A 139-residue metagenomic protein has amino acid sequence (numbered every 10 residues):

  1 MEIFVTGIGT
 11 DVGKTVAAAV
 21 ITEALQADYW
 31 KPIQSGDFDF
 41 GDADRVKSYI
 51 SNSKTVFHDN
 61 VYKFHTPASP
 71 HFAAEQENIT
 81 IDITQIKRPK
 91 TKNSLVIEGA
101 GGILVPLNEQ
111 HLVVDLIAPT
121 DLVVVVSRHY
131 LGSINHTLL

Functional and structural regions predicted by a protein language model:
E2, D11, V20-T22, G102-L139: Conserved catalytic-core segment of NTP-binding enzymes
V5-T6: Hydrophobic anchor at the beta1->P-loop junction of P-loop NTPases
V16-T80, P89, N93: N-terminal phosphate/diphosphate-binding loop that engages ATP/GTP or pyrophosphate donors across diverse enzyme folds
Y29-K31, I97, V124-V125: Structural beta-sheet core signal
P32-S35, A100, R128-H129: Short, ordered loop/turn segments at secondary-structure junctions
D82-I83, L112: A diffuse structural propensity rather than consistent per-protein peaks
Q85-N108: Switch II (G3) loop of P-loop NTPases
